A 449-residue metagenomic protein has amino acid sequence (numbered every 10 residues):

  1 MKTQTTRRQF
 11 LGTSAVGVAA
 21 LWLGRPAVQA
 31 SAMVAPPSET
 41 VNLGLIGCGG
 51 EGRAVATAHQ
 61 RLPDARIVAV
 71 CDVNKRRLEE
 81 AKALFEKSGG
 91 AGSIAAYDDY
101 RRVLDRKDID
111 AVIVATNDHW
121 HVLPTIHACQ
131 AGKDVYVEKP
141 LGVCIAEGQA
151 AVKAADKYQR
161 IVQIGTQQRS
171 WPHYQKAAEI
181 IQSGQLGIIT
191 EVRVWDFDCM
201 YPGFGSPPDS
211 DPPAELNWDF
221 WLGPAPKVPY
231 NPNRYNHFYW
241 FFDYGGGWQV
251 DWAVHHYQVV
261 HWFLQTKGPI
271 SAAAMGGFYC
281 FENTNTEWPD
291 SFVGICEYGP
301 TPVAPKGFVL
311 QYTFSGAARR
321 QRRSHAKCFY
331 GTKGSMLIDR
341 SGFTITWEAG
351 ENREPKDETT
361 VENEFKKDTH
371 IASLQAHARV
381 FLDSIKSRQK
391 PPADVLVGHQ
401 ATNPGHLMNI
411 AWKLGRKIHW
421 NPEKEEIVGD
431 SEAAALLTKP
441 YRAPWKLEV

Functional and structural regions predicted by a protein language model:
M1-V137, A146-I161: N-terminal glycine-/serine-/threonine-rich beta1-alpha1-beta2 phosphate-ribose binding loop of Rossmann-like
N42-I46, I67-C71, I113-A115, Y136-V137 (+8 more regions): Structural recognition of the beta-strand scaffold that forms the well-ordered cores of secreted hydrolase catalytic
E51-G52, A96, H121, S170-H173 (+2 more regions): Conserved donor sugar-nucleotide recognition element shared by glycan-biosynthetic enzymes
D72, A91, A115-H119, G142-A146 (+4 more regions): Alpha-helix capping and helix-loop boundary segments enriched in small/acidic/polar residues
N74-R77, Y97, N117-H121, L141-C144 (+5 more regions): Short, solvent-exposed turn/loop segments enriched in Gly/Ser/Thr/Pro and often Arg
D134, G142-L216, F220: A contiguous active-site-proximal alpha/beta segment in oxidoreductase catalytic domains
K139, G184, R388: Conserved G/P- and acidic residue-centered "switch" motifs that form tight phosphate/ATP-binding loops in soluble
Q175-K176, I188, R193-W195, C199-P355 (+1 more regions): Contiguous beta-strand/loop segments that form the cofactor/metal-binding neighborhood of enzyme cores
